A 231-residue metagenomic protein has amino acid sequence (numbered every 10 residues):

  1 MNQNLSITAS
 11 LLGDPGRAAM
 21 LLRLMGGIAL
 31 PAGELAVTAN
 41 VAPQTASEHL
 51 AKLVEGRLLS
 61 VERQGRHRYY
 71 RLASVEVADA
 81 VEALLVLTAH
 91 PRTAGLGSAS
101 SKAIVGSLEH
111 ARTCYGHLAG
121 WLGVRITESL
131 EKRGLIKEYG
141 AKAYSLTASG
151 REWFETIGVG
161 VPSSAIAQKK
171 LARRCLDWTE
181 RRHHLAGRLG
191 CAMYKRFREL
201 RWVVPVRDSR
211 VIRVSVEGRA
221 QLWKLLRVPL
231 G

Functional and structural regions predicted by a protein language model:
Q3, G26, D79-Y139, I157-R207 (+1 more regions): Amphipathic alpha-helical dimerization/coiled-coil segments that flank or bridge DNA-binding/regulatory modules
Q3-A42, R68-Y70, V105, T113-C114: N-terminal helix-turn-helix DNA-binding core of bacterial DNA-binding proteins
A32-L59: Canonical helix-turn-helix DNA-binding module
V54-Q64, R71, Y139-G140, V206-R207: Beta-hairpin "wing" of winged helix-turn-helix
E62-T88, L146, G150-W153, G218: Basic, amphipathic "hinge/linker" alpha-helix immediately C-terminal to the N-terminal HTH DNA-binding motif
E217-G231: Short terminal or interdomain "cap/linker" segment that borders an active site or interface and mediates
